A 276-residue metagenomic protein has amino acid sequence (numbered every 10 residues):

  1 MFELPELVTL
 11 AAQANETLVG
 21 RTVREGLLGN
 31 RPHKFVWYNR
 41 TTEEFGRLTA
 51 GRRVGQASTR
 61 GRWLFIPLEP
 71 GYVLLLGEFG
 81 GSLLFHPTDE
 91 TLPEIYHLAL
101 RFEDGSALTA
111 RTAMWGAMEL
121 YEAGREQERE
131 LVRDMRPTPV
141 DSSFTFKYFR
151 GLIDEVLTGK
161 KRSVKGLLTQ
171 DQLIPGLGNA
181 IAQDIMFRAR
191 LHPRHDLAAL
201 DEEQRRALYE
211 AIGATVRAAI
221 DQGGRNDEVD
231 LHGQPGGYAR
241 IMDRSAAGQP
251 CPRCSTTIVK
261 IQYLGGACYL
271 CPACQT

Functional and structural regions predicted by a protein language model:
M1-L4, E90, P139, S143 (+1 more regions): Generic detection of long, well-ordered alpha-helical segments
M1-L4, N39, R129, S143 (+2 more regions): Low-complexity, intrinsically disordered regions enriched in charged/polar residues
M1-Y121, E126: Gly/Gly-Pro- and Ser/Thr-rich, intrinsically disordered tail segments characteristic of DNA damage-repair and tolerance
T22-E44, S58, L152-T276: Basic, nucleic-acid-binding surfaces and adjacent catalytic neighborhoods in DNA/RNA-processing proteins
R60-R62, E94-Y96, L131, A247 (+1 more regions): A generic structural signal for well-ordered coil/turn residues at beta-strand boundaries that shape enzyme active-site
I66, H86, L92, T138 (+2 more regions): Intrinsic-disorder/low-complexity coil detector
V73-G176, I181-R188: Phosphate/anion-contacting hairpin/loop surfaces
